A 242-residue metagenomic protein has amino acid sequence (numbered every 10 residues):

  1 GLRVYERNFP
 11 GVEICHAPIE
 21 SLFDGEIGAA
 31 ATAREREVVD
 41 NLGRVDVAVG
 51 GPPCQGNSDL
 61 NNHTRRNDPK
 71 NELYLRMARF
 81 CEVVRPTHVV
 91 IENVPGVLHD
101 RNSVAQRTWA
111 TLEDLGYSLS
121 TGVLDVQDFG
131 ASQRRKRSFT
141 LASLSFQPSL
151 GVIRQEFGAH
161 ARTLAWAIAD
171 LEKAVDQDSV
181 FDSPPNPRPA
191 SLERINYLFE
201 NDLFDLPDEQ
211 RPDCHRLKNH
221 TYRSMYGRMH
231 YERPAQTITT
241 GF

Functional and structural regions predicted by a protein language model:
G1-R85, P95-H99, Q106: Core alpha/beta nucleotide-donor-binding catalytic domains of modification enzymes
I14-H16, L119-V123, T237: Conserved beta-strand scaffold positions in the cores of enzyme catalytic domains, especially in NTP/NDP-utilizing
I19-F23, V126-D128, V175: Residue-level detector of flexible, active-site-proximal loop/helix-junction positions within diverse enzyme catalytic
A29-E35, V123-Q127, T221-S224: Short alpha-helical segments and helix-capping/turn motifs at coil-helix boundaries
D40-L42, S132-R134, M229-E232: Extracellular/periplasmic catalytic domains that process cell-envelope and extracellular macromolecules
Q55-D59, V97-D100, G130-Q133, Q147-L150: Short catalytic/ligand-binding loop motif for oxyanion handling, primarily in non-cytosolic enzymes, centered on
E72-A142: Conserved Class I SAM-dependent methyltransferase catalytic core
T111, R137-F242: S-adenosyl-L-methionine-dependent DNA methyltransferase catalytic core
